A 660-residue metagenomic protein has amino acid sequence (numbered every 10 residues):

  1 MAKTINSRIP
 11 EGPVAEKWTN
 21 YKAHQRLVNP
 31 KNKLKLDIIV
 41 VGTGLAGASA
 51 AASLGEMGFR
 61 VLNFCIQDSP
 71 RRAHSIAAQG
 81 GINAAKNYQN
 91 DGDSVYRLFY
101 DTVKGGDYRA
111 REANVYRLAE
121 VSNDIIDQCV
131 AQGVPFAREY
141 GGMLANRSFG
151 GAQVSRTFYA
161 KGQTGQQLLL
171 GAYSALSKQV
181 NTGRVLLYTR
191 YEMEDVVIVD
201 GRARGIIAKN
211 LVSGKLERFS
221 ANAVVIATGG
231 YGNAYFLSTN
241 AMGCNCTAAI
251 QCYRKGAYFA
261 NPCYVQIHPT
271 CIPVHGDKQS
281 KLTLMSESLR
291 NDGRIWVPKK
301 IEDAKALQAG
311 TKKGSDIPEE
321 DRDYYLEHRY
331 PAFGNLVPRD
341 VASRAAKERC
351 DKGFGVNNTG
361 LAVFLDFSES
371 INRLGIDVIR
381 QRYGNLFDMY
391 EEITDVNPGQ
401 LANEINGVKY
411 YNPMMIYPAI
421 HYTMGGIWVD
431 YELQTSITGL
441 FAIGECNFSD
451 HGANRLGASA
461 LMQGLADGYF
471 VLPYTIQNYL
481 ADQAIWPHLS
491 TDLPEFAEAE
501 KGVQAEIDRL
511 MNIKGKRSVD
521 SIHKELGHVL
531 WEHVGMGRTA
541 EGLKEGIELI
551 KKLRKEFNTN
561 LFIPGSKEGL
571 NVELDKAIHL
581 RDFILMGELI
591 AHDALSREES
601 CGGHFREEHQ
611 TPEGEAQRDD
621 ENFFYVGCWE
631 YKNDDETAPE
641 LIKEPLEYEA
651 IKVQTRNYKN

Functional and structural regions predicted by a protein language model:
N20, Q25-V28, N32-D37, A50-S53 (+10 more regions): Glycine- and aromatic-enriched mobile tails/lids
L34-L36, G214-A223, S436: Core beta-strand elements of the Rossmann-like FAD/NAD(P) dinucleotide-binding domain in flavoenzyme oxidoreductases
G42-L45: Glycine-rich Rossmann-fold phosphate-binding loop(s) that bind the pyrophosphate of adenine dinucleotide cofactors
F59-C65, A260-N261: Short beta-strand "acidic-cap" motif of Rossmann-like dinucleotide-binding folds
D68-Y100, Q266-T270, Q279-K281: Conserved N-terminal glycine-rich FAD pyrophosphate-binding loop of Rossmann-like flavoproteins
Q128-K215, A227, C271-S286, R290: Conserved redox-cofactor binding core of oxidoreductases
A223-L282, H451-Y474: Glycine-rich loop(s) and the adjacent beta-strand/alpha-helix scaffold that form part
Q251, A257-L401, Y474-Q477: An anion/pyrophosphate-binding glycine-rich loop and adjacent beta-alpha core in soluble alpha-beta enzymes
